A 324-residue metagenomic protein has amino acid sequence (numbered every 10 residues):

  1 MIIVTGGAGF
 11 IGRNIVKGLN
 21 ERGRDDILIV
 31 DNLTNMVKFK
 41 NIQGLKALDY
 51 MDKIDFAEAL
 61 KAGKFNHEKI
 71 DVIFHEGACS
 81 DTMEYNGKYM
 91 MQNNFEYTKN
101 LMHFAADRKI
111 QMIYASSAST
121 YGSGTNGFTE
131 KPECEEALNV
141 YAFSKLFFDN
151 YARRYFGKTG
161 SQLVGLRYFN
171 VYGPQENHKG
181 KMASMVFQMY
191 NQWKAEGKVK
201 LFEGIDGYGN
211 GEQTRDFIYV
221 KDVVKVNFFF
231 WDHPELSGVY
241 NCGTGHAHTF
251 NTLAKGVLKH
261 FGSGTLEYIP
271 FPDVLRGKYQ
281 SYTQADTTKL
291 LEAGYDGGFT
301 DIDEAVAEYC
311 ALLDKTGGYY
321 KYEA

Functional and structural regions predicted by a protein language model:
I2-R22: N-terminal Rossmann NAD(P)H-binding glycine-rich loop of SDR-like oxidoreductase domains
T5, V30, I73-G77, M112-A118 (+1 more regions): SDR active-site strand-loop-helix element
I29-F56: Glycine-rich phosphate-binding loop and adjoining beta1-alpha1-beta2 segment of Rossmann-like nucleotide-binding folds
G44, K53-N93: NAD(P)H-binding glycine-rich loop region in Rossmannoid oxidoreductase-like domains and their noncatalytic homologs
F74-G77, G87-K99, H103, F143 (+1 more regions): Catalytic Tyr-X3-Lys loop
Q92, E96-N100, D107, T120-G165 (+3 more regions): Catalytic helix-loop patch of NAD(P)-dependent Rossmann-fold dehydrogenases
L138, F169-A183, G204-K221: Glycine-rich "substrate-gating" loop/helix at the edge of Rossmann-like oxidoreductase active sites
K194-A324: C-terminal substrate-binding subdomain of Rossmann-fold SDR/epimerase-dehydratase oxidoreductases
